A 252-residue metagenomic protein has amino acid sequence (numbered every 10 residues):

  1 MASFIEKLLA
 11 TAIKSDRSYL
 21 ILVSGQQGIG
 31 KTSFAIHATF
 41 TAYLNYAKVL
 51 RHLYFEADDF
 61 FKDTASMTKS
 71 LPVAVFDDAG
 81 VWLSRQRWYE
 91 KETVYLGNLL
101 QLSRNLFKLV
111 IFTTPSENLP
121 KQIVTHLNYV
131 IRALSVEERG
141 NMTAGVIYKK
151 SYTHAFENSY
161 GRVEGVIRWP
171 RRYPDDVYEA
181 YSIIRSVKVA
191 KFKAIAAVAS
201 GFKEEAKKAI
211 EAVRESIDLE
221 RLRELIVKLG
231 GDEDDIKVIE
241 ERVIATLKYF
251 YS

Functional and structural regions predicted by a protein language model:
M1-S15: Pre-Walker A adenine-sensing motif
S15-L22: Pre-Walker A (Motif I) flank of P-loop NTPase domains
Q26-Q27: The conserved Walker
K31: Conserved lysine of the Walker
F40-L53: Post-Walker A helix-loop "phosphate-sensing" segment adjacent to the P-loop in P-loop NTPases
F60-L109: Conserved nucleotide-sensing/catalytic segment adjacent to the nucleotide-binding pocket in NTP-handling enzymes
Q122-R139: A short helix-turn-beta junction within AAA+ P-loop NTPase domains corresponding to the substrate/partner-engaging
Y129-I131, M142-S252: Conserved P-loop NTPase motor module
